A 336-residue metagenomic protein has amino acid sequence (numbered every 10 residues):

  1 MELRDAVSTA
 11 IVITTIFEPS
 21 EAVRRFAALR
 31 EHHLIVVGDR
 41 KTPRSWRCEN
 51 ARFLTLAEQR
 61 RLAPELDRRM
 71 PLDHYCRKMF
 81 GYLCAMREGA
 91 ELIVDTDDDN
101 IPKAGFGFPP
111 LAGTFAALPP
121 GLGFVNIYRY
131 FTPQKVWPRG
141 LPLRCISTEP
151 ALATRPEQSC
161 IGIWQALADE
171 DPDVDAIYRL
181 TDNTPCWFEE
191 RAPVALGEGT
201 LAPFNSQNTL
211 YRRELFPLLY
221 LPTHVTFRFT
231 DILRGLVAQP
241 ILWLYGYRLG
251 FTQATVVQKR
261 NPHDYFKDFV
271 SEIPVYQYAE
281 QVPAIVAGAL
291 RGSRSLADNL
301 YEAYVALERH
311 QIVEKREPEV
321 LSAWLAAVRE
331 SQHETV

Functional and structural regions predicted by a protein language model:
M1-H33: N-proximal low-complexity "stem/linker" segments adjacent to membrane-targeting elements
R24-C48: Short, acidic, metal-binding catalytic loop of nucleotide-sugar glycosyltransferases
T42-A90, A104-F115: Active-site-proximal specificity loops/subdomain of glycosyltransferases
R61-E65, A104-T223: Conserved catalytic core of nucleotide-sugar-dependent glycosyltransferases
I93: Short aromatic/hydrophobic "clamp" motif used to bind/position activated sugar donors
P203, T209, T226-Y247: A short, conserved alpha-helix in the catalytic core of glycosyltransferases
Q207, E214-V225, L244-F269: Active-site donor/metal-binding and catalytic loop motifs of nucleotide-sugar-dependent glycosylation enzymes
K267-V336: Long, compositionally biased intrinsically disordered regions
